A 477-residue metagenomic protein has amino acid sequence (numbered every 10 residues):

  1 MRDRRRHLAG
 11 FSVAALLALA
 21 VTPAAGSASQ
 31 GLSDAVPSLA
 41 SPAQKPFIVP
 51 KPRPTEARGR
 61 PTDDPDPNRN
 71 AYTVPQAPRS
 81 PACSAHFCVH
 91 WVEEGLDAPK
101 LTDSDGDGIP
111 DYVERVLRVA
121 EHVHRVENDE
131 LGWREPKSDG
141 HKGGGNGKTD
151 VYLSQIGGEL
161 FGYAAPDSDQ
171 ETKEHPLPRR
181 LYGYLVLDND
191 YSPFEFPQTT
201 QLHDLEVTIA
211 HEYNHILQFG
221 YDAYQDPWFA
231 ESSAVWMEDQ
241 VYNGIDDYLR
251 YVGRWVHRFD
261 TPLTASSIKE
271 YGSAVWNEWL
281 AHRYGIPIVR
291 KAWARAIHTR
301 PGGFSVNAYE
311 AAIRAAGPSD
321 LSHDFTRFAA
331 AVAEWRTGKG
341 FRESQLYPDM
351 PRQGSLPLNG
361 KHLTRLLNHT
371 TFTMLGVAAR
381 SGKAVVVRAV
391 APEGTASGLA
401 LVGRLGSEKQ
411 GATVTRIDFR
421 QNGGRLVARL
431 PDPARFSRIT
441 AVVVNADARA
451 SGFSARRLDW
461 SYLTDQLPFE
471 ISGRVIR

Functional and structural regions predicted by a protein language model:
R2-S29: Secretory targeting and sorting signals
L8-S12, S29, T73-A82, G140-N146 (+4 more regions): Short, surface-exposed loop and linker segments with low hydrophobicity and enrichment for Pro/Ser/Thr
A24-P99, D103-P110, E114-E121, R125-K137: Extreme N-terminal leader/anchor segments
D64-Y72, I156, R416-N422: Short, solvent-exposed secondary-structure boundary motifs
A85-D226, S233, G244-D246, P262: Juxtacatalytic substrate-recognition/specificity segment
E171-R180, H203-V207, D222-P287, W293-T337: Acidic/His/Gly-enriched intrinsically disordered linker/tail segments that often contain short helix/coil "MoRF-like"
T299-R477: Beta/coil-rich, acidic/histidine-enriched accessory regions frequently appended to metallopeptidases
